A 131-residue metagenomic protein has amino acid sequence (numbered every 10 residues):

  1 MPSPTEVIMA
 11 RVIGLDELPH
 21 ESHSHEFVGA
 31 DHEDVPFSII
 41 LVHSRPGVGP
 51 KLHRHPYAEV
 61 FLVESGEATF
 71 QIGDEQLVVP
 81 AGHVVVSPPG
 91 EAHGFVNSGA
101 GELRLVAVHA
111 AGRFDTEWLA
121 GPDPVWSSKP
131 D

Functional and structural regions predicted by a protein language model:
G14-S22, D34-S38, V42, V96-D131: Double-stranded beta-helix
E21-G29: Short glycine/threonine/proline-enriched tight-turn/helix- or strand-capping micro-motif at secondary-structure
I40-R54: Conserved short histidine dyad/triad with adjacent acidic residue
V48, P56-Y57, E75, E91-A92 (+1 more regions): A generic "binding-loop/recognition-motif" signal
L52, F70-Q71, S87, H93-G99: Short beta-strand His + acidic residue motifs that chelate non-heme Fe in jelly-roll/DSBH and cupin folds
A58, V63-A68: Glycine- and acidic-residue-biased ligand/ion/polar-headgroup-sensing regions
E75-P89: Short acidic-glycine-tyrosine-enriched beta hairpin
